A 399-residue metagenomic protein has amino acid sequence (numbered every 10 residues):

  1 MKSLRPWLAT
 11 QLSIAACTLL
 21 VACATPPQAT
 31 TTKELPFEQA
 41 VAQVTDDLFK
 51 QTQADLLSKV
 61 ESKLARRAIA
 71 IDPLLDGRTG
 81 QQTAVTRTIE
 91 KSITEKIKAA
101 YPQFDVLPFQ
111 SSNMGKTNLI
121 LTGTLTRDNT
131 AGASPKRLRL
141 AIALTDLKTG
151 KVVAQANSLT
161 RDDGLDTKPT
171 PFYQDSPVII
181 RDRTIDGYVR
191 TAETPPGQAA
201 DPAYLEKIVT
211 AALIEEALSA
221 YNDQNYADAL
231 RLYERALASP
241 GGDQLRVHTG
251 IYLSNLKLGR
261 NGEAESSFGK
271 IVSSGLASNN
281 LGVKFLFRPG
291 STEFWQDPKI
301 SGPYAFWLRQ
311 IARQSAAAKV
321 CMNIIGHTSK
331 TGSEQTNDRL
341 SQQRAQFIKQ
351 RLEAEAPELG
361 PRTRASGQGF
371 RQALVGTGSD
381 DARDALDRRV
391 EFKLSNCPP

Functional and structural regions predicted by a protein language model:
L20-A22: C-terminal motif of bacterial Sec signal peptides marking the signal peptidase cleavage site
A24-L64, L147-A238: C-terminal/domain-edge helix-coil "capping" segments
P26-A40, I214, L276-Q310, S329-Q335: Short, solvent-exposed beta-strand/turn patches at coil↔beta or beta↔helix junctions that act as interaction loops
A42-E61, T292-I325, E353-A354, F392-P399: Periplasmic peptidoglycan-binding/anchoring modules of Gram-negative envelope and division proteins
K59-G115, K151, E355, G360: N-terminal segment of the mature soluble domain
A65-T79, L281-G290, L308-A345, T363-G376: Short, surface-exposed beta-strand segments enriched in small/polar/acidic residues
A68-L74, L107-T145, G150: A short, hydrophobic beta-strand-centered structural micro-motif
G80-R87, I93, G262, W295-P298 (+1 more regions): Periplasmic OmpA-like peptidoglycan-binding domain that tethers envelope proteins to the cell wall
